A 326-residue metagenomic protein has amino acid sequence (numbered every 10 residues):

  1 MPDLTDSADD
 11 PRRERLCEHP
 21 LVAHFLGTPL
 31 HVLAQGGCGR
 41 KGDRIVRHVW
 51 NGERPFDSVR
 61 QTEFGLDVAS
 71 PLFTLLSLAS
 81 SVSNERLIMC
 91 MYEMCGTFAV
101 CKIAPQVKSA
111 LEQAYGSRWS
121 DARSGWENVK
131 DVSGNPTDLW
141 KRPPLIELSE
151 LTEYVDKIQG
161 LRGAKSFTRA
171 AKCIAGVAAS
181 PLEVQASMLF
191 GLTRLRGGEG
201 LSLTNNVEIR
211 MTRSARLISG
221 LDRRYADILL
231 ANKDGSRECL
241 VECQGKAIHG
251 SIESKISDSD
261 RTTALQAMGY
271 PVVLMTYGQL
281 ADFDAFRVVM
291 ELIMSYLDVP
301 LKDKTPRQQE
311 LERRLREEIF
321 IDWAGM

Functional and structural regions predicted by a protein language model:
M1-R162, L301-T305, R314-M326: Short gly/ser-rich loop at a beta-strand->alpha-helix junction or flexible surface loop bordering the NTP-binding
W119, D131-M326: Surface segments flanking catalytic/ligand-binding clefts of nucleic-acid enzymes
